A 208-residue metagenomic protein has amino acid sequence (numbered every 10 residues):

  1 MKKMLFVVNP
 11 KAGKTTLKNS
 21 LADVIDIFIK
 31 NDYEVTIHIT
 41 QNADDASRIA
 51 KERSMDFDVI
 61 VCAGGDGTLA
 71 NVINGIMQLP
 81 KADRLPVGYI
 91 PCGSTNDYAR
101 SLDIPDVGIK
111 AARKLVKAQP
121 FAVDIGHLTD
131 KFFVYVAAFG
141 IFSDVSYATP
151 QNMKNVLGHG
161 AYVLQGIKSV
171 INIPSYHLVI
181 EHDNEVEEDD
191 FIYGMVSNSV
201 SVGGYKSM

Functional and structural regions predicted by a protein language model:
M1-A63, E185: ATP/NTP phosphate-donor binding region
N9, D66, P91: Active-site glycine-centered loops adjacent to acidic/histidine catalytic or metal-binding residues that shape
K11-A12, S94, V200-S201: Short, glycine/serine-rich, charged loops/turns that create anion-binding and catalytic segments at active sites
K18-S20, I73-I76, R100-L102, S207-M208: Short amphipathic alpha-helical segments
V24, A46, V72, Y98-A99 (+1 more regions): Hydrophobic packing residues within well-ordered alpha-helices of enzyme cores
N31, T40, L79-V196: Catalytic core of DAGKc-family lipid kinases
T68-K81: Short Gly/Thr/Asp-enriched flexible loops that form oxyanion-binding sites at enzyme active sites
M195-M208: Internal helical hairpin/lid segments
